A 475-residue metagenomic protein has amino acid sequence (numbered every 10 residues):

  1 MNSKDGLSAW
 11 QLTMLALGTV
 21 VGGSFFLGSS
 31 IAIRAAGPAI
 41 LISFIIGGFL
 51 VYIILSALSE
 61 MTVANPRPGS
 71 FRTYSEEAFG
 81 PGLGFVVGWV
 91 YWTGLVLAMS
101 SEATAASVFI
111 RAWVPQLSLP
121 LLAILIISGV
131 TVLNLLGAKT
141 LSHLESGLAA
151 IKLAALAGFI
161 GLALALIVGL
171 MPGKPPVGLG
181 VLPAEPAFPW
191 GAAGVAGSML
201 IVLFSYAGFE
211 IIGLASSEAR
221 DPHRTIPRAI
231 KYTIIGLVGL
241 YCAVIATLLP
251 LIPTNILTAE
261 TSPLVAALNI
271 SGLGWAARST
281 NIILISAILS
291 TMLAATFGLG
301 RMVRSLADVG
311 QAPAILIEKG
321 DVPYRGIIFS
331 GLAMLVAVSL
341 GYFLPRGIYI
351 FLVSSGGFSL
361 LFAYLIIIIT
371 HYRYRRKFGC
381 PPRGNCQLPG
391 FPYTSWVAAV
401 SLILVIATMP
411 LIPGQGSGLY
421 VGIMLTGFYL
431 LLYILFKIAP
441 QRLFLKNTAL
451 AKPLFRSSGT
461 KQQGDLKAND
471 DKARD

Functional and structural regions predicted by a protein language model:
M1-G28, I33-A39, Y52-S56, N65-P68 (+4 more regions): Membrane-interface "cap" regions at the ends of multi-pass membrane proteins
N2-S3, L41, P115-S118, A150-I282: Helix-loop-helix junctions that connect adjacent transmembrane segments in multi-pass membrane transporters
S3-K4, L17, L27-L122, I126 (+3 more regions): Extracellular loop-to-transmembrane helix junctions
F26, R67, V90-T104, Y206-A219 (+3 more regions): Membrane-helix boundary/coupling elements in multi-pass transport proteins
R72-E76, G82, A103-A123, A155-G158 (+4 more regions): Helix-loop-helix connectors at the membrane interface of multi-pass transporters/channels
T73-E76, G80, A112, A229-L293 (+1 more regions): TM-loop-TM module centered on a large, flexible mid-protein loop between adjacent transmembrane helices in multi-pass
S107, P120-P176, A207, I230-K231 (+3 more regions): Membrane-interface loop-to-helix entry segments
L144-G147, L316-Y324, L361-S417, L443-K446 (+1 more regions): C-terminal membrane-solvent junction of multi-pass transporters and transport-like membrane proteins
